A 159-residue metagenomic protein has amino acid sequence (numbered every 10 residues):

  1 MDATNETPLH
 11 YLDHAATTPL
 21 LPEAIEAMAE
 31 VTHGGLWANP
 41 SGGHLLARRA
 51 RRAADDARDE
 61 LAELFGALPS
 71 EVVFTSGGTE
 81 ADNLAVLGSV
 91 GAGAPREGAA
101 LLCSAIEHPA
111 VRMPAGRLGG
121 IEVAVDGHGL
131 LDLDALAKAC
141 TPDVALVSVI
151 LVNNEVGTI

Functional and structural regions predicted by a protein language model:
M1-I159: Pyridoxal 5′-phosphate
